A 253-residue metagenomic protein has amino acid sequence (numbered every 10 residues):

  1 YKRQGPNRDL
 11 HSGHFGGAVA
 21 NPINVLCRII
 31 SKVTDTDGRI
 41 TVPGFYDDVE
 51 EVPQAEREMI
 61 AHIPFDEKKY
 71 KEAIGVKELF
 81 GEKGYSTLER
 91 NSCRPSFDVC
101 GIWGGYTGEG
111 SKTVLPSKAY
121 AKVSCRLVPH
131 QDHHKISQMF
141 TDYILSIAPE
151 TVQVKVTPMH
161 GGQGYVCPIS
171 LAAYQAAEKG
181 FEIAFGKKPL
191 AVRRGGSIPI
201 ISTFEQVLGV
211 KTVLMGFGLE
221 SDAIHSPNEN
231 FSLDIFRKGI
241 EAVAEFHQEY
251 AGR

Functional and structural regions predicted by a protein language model:
Y1-Q4: Conserved small/polar residues in nucleotide/adenosyl-binding loops
P6-R8, C27: Eukaryotic endomembrane system proteins
L10-V19, E109-K112: A short glycine-threonine-serine/GTX helix/turn-capping micro-motif
G16-D37: A short core secondary-structure module
I29-V33, F140, V243: Short amphipathic C-terminal alpha-helix that caps PH/PH-like domains
T41-K118, R126-M139, I147, T151-R253: An extended, acidic, His-containing surface patch that forms the Zn2+-binding/catalytic region of metallohydrolases
V123: Active-site helix-to-loop segments that bind/position phosphate- or nucleotide-bearing substrates and donors across
